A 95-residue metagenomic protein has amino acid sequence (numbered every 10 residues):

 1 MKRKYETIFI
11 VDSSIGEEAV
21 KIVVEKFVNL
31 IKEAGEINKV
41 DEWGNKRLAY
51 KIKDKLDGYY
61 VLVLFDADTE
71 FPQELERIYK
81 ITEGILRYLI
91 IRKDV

Functional and structural regions predicted by a protein language model:
M1-G58, D66-V95: Long, contiguous binding/interaction regions
